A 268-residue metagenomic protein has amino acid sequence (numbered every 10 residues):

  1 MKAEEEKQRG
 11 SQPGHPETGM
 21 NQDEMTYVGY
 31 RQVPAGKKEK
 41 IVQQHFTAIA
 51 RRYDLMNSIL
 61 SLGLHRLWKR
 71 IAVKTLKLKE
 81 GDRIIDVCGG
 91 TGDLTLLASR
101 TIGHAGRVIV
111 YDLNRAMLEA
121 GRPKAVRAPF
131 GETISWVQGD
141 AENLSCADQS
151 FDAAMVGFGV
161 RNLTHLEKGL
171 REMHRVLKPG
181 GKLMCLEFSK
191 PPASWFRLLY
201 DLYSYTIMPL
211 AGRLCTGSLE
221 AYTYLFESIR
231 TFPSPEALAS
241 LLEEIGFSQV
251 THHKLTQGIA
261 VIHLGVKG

Functional and structural regions predicted by a protein language model:
K2-Q44: N-terminal auxiliary segments of SAM/dcSAM-dependent transferases
R52-L55, I59-D82, L97: Conserved alpha-helix/loop element of class I SAM-dependent methyltransferases that forms part of the SAM/SAH-binding
Y53, A154-M155: Hydrophobic beta-strand segment of the Class I
R83-L144: Class I SAM-dependent methyltransferase SAM/SAH-binding core
E142-A153: A short acidic, Gly/Pro-enriched loop at the edge of an enzyme's catalytic core that lines a small-molecule cofactor
E167-P179: A short glycine-rich, Lys/Arg-flanked "PGG" loop and its adjoining helix->strand segment in the class I
L186, K190-L241, I245, T251: C-terminal alpha-helical "lid/dimerization" subdomain adjacent to the S-adenosyl-L-methionine
A239, I245-G268: Core SAM-dependent methyltransferase catalytic element
